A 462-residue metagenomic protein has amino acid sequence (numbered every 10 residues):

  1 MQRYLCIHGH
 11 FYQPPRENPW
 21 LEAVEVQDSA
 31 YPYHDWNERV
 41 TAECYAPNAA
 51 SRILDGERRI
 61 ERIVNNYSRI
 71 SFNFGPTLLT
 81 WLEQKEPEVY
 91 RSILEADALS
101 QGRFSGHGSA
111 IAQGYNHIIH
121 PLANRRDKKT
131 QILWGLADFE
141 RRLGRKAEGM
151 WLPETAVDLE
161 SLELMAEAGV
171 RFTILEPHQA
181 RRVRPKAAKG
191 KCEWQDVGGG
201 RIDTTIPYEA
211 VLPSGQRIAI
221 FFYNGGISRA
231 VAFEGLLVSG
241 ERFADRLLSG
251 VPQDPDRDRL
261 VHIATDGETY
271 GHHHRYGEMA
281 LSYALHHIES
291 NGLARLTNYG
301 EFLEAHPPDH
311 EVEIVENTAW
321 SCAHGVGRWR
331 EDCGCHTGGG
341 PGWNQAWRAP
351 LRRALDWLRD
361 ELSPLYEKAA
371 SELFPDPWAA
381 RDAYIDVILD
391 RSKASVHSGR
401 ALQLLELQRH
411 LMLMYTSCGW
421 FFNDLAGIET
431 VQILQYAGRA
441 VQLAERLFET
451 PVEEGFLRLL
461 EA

Functional and structural regions predicted by a protein language model:
Q2-D55, T77, K191-A462: Active-site and substrate-binding clefts of carbohydrate-active enzymes
Q2-G9, Q13-R126, T130-Q131, E148-L152 (+1 more regions): Short, well-structured secondary-structure segments
R91-F104, G108-S109, L133, R145 (+3 more regions): Acidic, His- and aromatic-enriched active-site or binding-groove loops in soluble protein domains that engage sugars
R103-I119, R142-P153, I174-A180, I218-I227 (+2 more regions): Core alpha/beta catalytic barrel or barrel-like domain that forms the active/cofactor pocket in diverse metabolic
A123-R126, L152, A156, V238 (+1 more regions): Alpha-helix capping and helix-loop boundary segments enriched in small/acidic/polar residues
K128-L152, V211-L212, L248-H262: CE4/NodB-like, metal-dependent polysaccharide N-deacetylase domain that modifies extracellular/periplasmic N-acetylated
T130, W134-R141, E160-E163, E167 (+2 more regions): Alpha-helical scaffolding segments of alpha/beta enzyme cores, especially the outer helices of TIM-barrel or partial
E154-S161, A180-R184, L303-P307: Beta-rich nucleic-acid/ligand-interaction surfaces
